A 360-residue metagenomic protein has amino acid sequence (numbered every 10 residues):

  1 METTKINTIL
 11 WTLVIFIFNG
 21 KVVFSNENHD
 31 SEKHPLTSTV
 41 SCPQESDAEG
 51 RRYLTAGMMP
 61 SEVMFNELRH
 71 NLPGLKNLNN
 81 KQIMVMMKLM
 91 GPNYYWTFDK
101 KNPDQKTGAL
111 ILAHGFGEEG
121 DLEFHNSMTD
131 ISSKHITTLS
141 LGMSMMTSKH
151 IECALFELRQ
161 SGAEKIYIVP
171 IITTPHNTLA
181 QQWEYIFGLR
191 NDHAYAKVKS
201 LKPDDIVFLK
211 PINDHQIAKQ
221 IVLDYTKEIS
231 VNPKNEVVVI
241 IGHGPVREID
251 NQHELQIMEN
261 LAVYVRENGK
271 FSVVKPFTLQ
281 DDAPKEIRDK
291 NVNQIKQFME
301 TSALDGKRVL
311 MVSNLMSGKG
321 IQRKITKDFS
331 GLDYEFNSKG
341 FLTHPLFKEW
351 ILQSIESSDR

Functional and structural regions predicted by a protein language model:
E2-E27: Classical Sec-dependent N-terminal signal peptides that target proteins to the secretory pathway
N26-R360: Active-site-proximal alpha-helix that buttresses catalytic centers in soluble enzyme cores
